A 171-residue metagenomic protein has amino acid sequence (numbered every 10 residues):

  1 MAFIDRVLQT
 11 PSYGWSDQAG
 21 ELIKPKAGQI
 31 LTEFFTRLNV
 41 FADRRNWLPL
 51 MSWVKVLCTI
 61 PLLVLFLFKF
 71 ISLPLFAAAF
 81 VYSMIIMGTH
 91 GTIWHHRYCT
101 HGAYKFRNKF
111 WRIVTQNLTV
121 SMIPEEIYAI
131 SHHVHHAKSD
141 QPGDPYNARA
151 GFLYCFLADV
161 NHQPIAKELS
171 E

Functional and structural regions predicted by a protein language model:
M1-E171: Non-catalytic, topology-defining segments of multipass membrane proteins
